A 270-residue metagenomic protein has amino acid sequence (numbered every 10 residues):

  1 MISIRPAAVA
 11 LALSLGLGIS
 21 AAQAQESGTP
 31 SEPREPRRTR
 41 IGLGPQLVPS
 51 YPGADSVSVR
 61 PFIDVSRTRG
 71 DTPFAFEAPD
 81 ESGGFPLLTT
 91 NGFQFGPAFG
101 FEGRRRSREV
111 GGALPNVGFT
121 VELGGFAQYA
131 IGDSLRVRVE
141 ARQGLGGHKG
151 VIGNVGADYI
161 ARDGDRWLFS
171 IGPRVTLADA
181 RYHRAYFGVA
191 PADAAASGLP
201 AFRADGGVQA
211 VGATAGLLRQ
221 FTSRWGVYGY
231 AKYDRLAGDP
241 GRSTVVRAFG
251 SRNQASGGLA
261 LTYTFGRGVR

Functional and structural regions predicted by a protein language model:
M1-P36, G266-R270: Cleavable N-terminal export/targeting peptides
A24-F74, S82-G83, Q94, R105-R106 (+1 more regions): Short glycine/proline- and aromatic-enriched beta-strand/turn motifs that initiate or cap beta-hairpins
E35-I41, V57-P61, T72-F74, T89-F95 (+7 more regions): Outer-envelope beta-barrel architecture signal
R40-Q46, E102-R106, G118, A130-R138 (+2 more regions): Flexible, solvent-exposed coil segments and beta strand-coil junctions, predominantly the extracellular/periplasmic
I41-L47, D80, P97-F101, G125 (+3 more regions): Transmembrane beta-barrel strands of outer-membrane/channel proteins
I41-P49, P73-S82, F101-E102, R108-G112 (+2 more regions): Transmembrane beta-strand segments that form the barrel wall of outer-membrane beta-barrel proteins
S50-V57, N116-F119, R142-I152: Solvent-exposed loop/turn segments connecting transmembrane beta-strands in outer-membrane beta-barrel proteins
D71-A75, S82-F85, L145-N154, D158-R252 (+1 more regions): Outer-membrane beta-barrel transmembrane domain signature
